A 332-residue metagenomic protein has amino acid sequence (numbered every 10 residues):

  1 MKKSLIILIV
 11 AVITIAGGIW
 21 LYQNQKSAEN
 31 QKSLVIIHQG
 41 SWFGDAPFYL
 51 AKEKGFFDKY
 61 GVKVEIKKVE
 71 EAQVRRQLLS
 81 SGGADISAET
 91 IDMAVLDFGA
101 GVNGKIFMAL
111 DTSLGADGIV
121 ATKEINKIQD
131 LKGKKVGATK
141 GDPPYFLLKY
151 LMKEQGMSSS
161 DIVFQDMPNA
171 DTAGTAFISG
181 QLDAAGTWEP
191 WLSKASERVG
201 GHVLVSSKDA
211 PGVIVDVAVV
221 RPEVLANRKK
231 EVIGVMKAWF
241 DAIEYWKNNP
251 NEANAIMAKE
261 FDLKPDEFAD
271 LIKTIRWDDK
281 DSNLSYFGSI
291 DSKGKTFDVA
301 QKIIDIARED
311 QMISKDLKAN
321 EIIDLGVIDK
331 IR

Functional and structural regions predicted by a protein language model:
M1-S33, I331-R332: Short, low-complexity disordered leader/linker segments with a strong preference for bacterial N-terminal type II
I19-L21, D142-I162, K237-T274, N320-I323 (+1 more regions): Ligand-binding clefts/hinges and TM-proximal coupling segments of bilobed small-molecule sensing domains
A28-A176, D183-E189, H202-S206, G212: Short, glycine-/small- and polar/acidic-enriched structural segments that line small-molecule recognition paths
D92-M93, F164-Q165, D171-F261: Pocket-lining segment of extracytoplasmic ligand-binding domains
G133, E197, D324: Phosphate-coordinating loops and pocket residues in cytosolic domains that bind phosphorylated ligands
A226-M312: Secondary-structure end/capping motifs
A300-R332: Conserved C-terminal helix/tail region of periplasmic/extracytoplasmic solute-binding proteins
